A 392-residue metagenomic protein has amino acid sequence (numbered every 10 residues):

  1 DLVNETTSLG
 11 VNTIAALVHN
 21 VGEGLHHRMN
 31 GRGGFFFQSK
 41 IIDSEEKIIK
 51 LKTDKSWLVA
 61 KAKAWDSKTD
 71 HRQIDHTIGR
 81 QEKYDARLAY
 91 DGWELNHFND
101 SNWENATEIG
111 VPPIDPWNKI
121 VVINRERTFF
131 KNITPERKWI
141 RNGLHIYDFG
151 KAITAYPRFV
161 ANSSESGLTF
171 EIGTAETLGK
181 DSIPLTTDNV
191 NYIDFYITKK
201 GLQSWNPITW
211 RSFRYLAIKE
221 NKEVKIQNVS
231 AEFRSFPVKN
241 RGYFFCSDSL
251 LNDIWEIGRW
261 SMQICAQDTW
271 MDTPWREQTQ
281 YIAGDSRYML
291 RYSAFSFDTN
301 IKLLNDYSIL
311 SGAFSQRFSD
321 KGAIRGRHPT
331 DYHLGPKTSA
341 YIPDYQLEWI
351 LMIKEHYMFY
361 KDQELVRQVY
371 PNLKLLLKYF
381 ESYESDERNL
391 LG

Functional and structural regions predicted by a protein language model:
D1-R276, G284-D285, I301-L304, S319 (+6 more regions): Extracellular/oxidizing-compartment recognition motifs
W255, R259, S286, D306-I309 (+3 more regions): Extracytoplasmic/secreted envelope proteins and their assembly/folding machinery, especially bacterial periplasmic
E277-R287, A340-L351, Q368: Aromatic- and histidine-enriched alpha-helix N-cap/loop-to-helix transition segments that scaffold the rims
Y288, S311, N372-D386: Alpha-helical scaffold segments in carbohydrate-active enzymes
Y288-T299, E348-L365: Well-ordered alpha-helical scaffold segments within catalytic/enzyme domains
R291-F318: Active-site diphosphate/adenylate-binding microenvironment
R388-G392: Flexible glycine/proline-rich, aromatic-decorated loop/lid segments
